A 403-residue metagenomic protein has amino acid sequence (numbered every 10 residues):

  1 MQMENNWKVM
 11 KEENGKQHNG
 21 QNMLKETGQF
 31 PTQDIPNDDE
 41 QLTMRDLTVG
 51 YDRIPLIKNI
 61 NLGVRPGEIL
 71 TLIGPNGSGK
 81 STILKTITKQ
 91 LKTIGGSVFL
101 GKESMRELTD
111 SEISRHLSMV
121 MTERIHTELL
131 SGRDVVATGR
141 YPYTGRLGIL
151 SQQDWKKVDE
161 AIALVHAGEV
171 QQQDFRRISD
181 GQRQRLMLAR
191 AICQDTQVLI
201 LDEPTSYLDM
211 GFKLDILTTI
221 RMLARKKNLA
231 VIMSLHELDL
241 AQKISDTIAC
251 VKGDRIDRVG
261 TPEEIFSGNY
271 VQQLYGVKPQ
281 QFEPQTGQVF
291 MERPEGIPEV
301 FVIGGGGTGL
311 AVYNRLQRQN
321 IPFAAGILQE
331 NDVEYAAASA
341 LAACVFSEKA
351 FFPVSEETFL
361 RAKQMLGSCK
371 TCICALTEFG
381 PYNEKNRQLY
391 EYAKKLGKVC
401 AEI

Functional and structural regions predicted by a protein language model:
W7, G276-E357, C374-A375, G380-E384 (+1 more regions): ABC ATPase nucleotide-binding domains
I73-P75: The feature captures the beta-strand-to-loop junction immediately N-terminal to the Walker
T88: Helix-to-loop junction immediately C-terminal to a conserved catalytic motif
G96-S104: Conserved ABC transporter NBD signature motif
S104, A249, G253-E264: Conserved switch/coupling elements of ABC/ABC-like ATPase nucleotide-binding domains
A137, Q152-V170, D195: Conserved ABC ATPase "signature" region
L199-E203: Catalytic Walker B motif of ABC-type/P-loop ATPase nucleotide-binding domains
